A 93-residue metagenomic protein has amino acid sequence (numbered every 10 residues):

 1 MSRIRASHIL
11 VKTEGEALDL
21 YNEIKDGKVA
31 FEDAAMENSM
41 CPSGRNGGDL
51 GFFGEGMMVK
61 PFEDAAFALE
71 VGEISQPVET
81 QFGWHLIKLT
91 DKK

Functional and structural regions predicted by a protein language model:
M1-D26, P42-M57, I87-K93: Well-structured core secondary-structure elements of compact alpha/beta domains
I4, G72-E73: Short beta-strand-initiation
S7-T13, F31-S39, F62, Q76-K93: FKBP-type peptidyl-prolyl cis-trans isomerase
A17-N22, F31-E32, D64: Domain-wide signal for the mature, well-folded portions of proteins, strongly enriched in nucleus-encoded organellar
G27-E32, G72: Glycine-centered tight-turn and secondary-structure capping sites
G54, P61-D64: Extended, charged amphipathic interaction segments
E63-V71: Cell-wall glycan
